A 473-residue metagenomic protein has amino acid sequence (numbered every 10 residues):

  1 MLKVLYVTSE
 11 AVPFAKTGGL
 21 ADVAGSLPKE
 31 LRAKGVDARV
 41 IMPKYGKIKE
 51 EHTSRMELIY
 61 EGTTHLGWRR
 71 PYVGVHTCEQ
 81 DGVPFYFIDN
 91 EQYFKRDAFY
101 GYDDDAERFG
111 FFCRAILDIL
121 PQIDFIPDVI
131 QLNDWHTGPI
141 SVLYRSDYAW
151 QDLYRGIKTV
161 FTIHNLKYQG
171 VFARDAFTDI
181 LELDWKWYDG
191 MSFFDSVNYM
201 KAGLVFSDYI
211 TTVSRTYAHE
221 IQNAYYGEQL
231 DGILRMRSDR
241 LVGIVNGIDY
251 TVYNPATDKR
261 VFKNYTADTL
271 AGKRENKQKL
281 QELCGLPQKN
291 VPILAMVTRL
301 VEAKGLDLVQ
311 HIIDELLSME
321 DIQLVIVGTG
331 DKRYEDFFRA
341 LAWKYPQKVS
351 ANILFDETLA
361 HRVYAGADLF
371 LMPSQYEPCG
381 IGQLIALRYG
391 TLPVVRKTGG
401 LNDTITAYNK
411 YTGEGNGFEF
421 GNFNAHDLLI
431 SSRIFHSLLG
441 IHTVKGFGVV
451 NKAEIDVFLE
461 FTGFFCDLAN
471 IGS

Functional and structural regions predicted by a protein language model:
M1-G440, A453, S473: Catalytic cores of nucleotide-sugar-dependent glycosyltransferases that transfer UDP/GDP/TDP-activated
G170, N402, N451, F458-E460 (+1 more regions): A periodicity- and composition-biased signal for non-globular, repetitive helical segments
L439, T443, F458-A469: Hydrophobic, low-acid, alpha-helix-prone terminal segments
G446-G448, A453: A short, well-ordered alpha-helix in the C-terminal region of glycosyltransferases
